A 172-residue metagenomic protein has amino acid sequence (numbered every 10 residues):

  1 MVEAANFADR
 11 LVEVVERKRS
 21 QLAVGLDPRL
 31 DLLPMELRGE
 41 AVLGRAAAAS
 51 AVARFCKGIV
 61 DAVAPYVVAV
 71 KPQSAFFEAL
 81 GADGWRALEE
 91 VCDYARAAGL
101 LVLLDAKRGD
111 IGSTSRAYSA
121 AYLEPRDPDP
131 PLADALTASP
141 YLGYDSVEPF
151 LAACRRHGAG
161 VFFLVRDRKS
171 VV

Functional and structural regions predicted by a protein language model:
E16, V60-Y66, C92-A97, L151-H157: Acidic (Asp/Glu)-rich catalytic clusters
K18-L22, P65-V68, A98-L100, L132-D134 (+1 more regions): Short, well-ordered coil/turn segments that N-cap beta-strands
V24, V171: Conserved small/polar residues in nucleotide/adenosyl-binding loops
L26, K71-P72, V102-A106, A135-A138 (+1 more regions): General beta-strand structural signal in soluble alpha/beta enzymes
P28-L32, S74-E78, R108-D110, P140-L142 (+1 more regions): Active-site-proximal loop/turn and secondary-structure-junction residues that shape catalytic pockets, frequently
M35-K57, R108-G112: Active-site mouth loops of central-metabolism enzymes
A46-V68, S119-S146: Structural recognition of alpha->loop->beta junctions
Y66-V68, P72-D129: N-terminal active-site wall of soluble small-molecule enzyme domains
